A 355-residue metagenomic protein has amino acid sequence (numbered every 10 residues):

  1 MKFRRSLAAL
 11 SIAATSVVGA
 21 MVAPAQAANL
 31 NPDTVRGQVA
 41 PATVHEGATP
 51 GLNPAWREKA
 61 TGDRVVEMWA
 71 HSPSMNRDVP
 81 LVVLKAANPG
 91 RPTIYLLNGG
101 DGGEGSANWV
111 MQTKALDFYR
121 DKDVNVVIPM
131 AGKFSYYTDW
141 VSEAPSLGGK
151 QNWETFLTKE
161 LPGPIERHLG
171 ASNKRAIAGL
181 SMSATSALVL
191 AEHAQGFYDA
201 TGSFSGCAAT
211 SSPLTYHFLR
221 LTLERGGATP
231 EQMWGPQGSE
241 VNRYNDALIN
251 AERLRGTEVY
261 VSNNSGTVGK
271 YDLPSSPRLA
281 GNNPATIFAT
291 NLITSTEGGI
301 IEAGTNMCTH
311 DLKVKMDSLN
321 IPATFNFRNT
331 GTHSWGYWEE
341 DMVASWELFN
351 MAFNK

Functional and structural regions predicted by a protein language model:
K2-A13, V17-K355: Non-catalytic cap/lid and distal C-terminal segments of serine-dependent acyl enzymes
